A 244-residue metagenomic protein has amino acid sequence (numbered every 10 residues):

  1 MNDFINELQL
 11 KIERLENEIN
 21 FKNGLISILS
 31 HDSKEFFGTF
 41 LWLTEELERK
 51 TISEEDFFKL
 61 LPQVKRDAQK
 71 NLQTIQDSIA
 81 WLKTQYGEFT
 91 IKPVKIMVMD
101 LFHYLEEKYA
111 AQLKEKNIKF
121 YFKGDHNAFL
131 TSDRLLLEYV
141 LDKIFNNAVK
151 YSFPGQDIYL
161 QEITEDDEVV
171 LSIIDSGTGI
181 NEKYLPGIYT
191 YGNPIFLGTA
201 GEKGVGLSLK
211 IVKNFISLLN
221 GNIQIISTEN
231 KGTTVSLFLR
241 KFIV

Functional and structural regions predicted by a protein language model:
R66-T74: Short alpha-helical segment of the dimerization/phosphotransfer core of two-component systems
Y86-I91, F129-S132: Conserved micro-motifs of the catalytic ATP-binding
K92-I96, K114, K119-A128: Conserved catalytic submotifs in the C-terminal HATPase_c
A148-V149: Short helix-loop "hinge" at the ATP-lid/N-box region of the Bergerat-fold HATPase_c
G155-D167: Short beta-strand/loop element within the Bergerat-fold HATPase_c
I180-N193: Short conserved segment of the HATPase_c
G221-N222: Conserved glycine-rich
